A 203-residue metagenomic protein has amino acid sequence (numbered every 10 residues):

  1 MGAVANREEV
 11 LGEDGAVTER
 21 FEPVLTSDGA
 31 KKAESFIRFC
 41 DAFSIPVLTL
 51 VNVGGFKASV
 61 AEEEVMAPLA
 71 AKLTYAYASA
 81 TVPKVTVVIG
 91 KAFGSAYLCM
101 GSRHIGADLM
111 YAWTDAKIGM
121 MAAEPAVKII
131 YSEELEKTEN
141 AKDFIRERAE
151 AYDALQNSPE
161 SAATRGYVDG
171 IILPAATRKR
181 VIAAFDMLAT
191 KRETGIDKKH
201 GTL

Functional and structural regions predicted by a protein language model:
M1-L203: Ligand-binding clefts of soluble mixed alpha/beta catalytic domains
